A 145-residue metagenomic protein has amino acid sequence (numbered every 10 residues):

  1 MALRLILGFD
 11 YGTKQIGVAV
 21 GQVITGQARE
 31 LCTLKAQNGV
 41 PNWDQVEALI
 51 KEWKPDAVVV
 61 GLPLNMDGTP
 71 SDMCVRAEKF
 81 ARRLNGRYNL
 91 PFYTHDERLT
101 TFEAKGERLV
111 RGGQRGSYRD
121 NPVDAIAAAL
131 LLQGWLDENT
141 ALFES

Functional and structural regions predicted by a protein language model:
A2-F9, T13-S145: Phosphate- and other anionic-substrate recognition elements at nucleic-acid/protein interfaces
